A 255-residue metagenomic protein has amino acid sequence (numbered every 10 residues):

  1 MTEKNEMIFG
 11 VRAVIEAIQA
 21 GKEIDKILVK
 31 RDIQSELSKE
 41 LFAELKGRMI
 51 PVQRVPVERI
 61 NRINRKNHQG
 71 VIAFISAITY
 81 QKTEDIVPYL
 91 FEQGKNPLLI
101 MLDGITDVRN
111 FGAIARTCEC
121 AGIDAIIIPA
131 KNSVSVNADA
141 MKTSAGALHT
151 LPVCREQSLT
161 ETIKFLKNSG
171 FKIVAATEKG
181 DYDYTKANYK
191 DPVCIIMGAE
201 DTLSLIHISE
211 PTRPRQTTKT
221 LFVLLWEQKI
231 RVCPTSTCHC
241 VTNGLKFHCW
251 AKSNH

Functional and structural regions predicted by a protein language model:
M1-Y89: N-terminal positively charged helical leader segments and presequences
E16-E23, Q34, P88-T185, R213: RNA substrate-binding interface of SAM-dependent RNA methyltransferases
P56, S76, D103, P129-A130 (+5 more regions): Short beta->alpha connector loops at strand-helix junctions that form conserved, small/polar/Pro-enriched
I206-T212, Q216: Conserved small/polar residues in nucleotide/adenosyl-binding loops
F222-I230, W250: Intrinsic disorder
C233, C238-C240, C249: Cysteine-centered motifs
